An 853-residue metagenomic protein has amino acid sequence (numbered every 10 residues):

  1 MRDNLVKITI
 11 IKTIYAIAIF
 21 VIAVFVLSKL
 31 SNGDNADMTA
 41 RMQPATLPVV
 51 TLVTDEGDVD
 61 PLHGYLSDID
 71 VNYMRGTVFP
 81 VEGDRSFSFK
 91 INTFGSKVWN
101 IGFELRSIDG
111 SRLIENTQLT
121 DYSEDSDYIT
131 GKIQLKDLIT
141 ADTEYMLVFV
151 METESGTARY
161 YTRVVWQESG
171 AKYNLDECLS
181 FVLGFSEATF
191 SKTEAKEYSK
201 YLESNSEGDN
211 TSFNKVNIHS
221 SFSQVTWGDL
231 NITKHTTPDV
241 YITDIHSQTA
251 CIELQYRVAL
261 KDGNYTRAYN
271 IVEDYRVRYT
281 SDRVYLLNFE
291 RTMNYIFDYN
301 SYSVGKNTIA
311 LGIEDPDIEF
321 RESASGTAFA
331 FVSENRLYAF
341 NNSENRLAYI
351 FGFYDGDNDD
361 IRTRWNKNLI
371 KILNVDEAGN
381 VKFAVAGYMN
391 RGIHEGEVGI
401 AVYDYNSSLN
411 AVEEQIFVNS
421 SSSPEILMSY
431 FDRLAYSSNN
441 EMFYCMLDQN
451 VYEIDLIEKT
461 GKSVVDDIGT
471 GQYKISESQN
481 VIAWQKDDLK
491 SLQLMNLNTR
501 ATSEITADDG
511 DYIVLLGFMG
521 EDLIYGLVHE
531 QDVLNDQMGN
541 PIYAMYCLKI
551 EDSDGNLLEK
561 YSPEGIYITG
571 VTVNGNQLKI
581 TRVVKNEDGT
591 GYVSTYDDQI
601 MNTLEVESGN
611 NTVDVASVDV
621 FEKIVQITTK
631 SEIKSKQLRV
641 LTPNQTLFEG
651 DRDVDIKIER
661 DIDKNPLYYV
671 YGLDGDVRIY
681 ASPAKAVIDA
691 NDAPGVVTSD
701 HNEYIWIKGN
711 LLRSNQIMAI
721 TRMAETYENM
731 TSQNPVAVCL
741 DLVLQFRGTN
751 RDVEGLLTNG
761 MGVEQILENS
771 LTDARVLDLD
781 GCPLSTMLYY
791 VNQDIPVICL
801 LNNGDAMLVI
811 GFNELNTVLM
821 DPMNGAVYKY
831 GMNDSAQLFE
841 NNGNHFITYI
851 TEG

Functional and structural regions predicted by a protein language model:
R2-F20: N-terminal Sec-pathway targeting helices
Y15-I19, K29-N35, N72-S88, N100-Y128 (+3 more regions): Surface-exposed, charged secondary-structure patches
R41-E104, I108-L113, V148-E152, A158-L230 (+16 more regions): Core segments of small alpha/beta cavity-forming domains
E115-Q118, F289, L347-G356, A411-S420 (+3 more regions): Beta-propeller fold detector
Y145, T243-V258, G379-V385, L523-V528 (+2 more regions): A short hydrophobic beta-strand element
T249-L286, E290, D821-M823, K829-Y830: Exposed beta-sheet edge and beta->alpha loop/turn motif
N342-N345, N406-S408, D455-K459, N496-R500 (+1 more regions): Short loop/turn segments that connect beta-strands within beta-propeller blades
I717-G853: Conserved active-site-adjacent core of cysteine acyl-enzyme catalytic domains
